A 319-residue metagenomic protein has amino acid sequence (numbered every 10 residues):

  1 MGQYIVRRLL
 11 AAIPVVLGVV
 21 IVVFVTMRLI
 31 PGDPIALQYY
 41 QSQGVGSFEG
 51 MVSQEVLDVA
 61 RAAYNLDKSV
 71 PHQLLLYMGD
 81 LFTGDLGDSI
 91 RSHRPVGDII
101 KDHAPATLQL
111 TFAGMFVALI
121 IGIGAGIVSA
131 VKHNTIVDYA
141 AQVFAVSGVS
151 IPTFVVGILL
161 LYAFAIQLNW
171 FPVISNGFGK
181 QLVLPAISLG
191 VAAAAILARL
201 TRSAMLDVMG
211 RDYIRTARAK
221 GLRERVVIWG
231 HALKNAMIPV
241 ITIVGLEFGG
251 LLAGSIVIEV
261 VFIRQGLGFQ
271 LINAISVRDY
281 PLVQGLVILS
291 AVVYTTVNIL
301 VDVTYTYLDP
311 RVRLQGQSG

Functional and structural regions predicted by a protein language model:
G2-Q3, I100, A104-V137, T153 (+2 more regions): Alpha-helical transmembrane segments of integral membrane proteins, especially multi-pass inner/plasma-membrane
V6-A12: N-terminal signal-anchor/signal peptide hydrophobic helix marking the start of the first transmembrane segment
V16-H72, N169-L184: Hydrophobic alpha-helical transmembrane segments of membrane transport/permease proteins and related membrane-embedded
V22-L29, V143-P172, G190: Membrane-water interface segments at the C-terminal ends of transmembrane alpha-helices in multi-pass inner-membrane
E55, S69, Q73-Y77, L81 (+8 more regions): Generic alpha-helical secondary structure signal
A63-I123: An internal, D/E-rich "acidic patch" concept
